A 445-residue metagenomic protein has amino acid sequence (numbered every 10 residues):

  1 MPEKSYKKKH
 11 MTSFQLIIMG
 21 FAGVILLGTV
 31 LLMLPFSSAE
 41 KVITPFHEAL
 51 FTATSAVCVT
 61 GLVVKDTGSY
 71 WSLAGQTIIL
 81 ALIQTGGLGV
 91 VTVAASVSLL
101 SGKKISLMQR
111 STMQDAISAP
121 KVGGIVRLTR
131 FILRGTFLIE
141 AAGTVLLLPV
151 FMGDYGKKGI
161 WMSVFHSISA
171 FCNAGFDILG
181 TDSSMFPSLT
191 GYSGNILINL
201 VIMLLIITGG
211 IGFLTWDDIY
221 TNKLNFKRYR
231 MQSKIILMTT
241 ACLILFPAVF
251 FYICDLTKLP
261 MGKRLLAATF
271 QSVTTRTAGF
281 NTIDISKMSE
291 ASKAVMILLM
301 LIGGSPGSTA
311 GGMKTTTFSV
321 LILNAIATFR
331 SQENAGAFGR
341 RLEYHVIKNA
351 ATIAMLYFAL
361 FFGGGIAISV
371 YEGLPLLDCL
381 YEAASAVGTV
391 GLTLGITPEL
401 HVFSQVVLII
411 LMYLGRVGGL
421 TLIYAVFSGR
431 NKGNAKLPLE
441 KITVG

Functional and structural regions predicted by a protein language model:
M1-G445: Membrane-proximal intracellular helices of multi-pass ion channels
